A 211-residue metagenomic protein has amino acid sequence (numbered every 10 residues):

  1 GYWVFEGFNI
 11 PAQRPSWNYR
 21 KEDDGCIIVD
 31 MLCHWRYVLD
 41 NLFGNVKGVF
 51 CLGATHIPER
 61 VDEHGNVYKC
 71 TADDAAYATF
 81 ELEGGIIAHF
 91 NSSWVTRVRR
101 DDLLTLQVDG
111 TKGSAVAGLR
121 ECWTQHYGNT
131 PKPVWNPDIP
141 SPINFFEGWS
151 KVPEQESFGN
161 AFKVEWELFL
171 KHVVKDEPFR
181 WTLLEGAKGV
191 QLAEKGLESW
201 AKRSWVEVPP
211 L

Functional and structural regions predicted by a protein language model:
G1-C70, R203: Predominantly a Rossmann-like dinucleotide-binding segment in NAD(P)-dependent oxidoreductases
C33, S92-R99: Glycine-rich phosphate/pyrophosphate-binding beta-alpha loops
W35-R36, W166-E167, A193: A general structural signal for well-ordered alpha-helical segments in protein cores
G48, P58-K69, Y77-L82, L104-L184 (+2 more regions): C-terminal glycine/acidic-rich active-site capping loop/insertion
D74: Short, small/polar residue-rich loop motifs at catalytic or cofactor-binding pockets
H89-S92, A117-L119: Beta-strand scaffold of nucleotide-dependent catalytic cores
L192-K202: Short arginine-rich
